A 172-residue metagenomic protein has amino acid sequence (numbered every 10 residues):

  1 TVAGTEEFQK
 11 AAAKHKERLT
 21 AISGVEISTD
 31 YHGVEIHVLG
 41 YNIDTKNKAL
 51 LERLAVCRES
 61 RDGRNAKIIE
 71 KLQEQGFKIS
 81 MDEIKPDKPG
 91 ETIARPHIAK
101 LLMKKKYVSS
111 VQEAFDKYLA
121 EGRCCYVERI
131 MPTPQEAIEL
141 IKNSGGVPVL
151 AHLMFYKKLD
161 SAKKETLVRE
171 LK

Functional and structural regions predicted by a protein language model:
T1-I93, K172: A metal-dependent hydrolase metal-coordination microenvironment
T1-V34, L119-E121, P132-E139, G145-K172: An N-terminally biased module of ancient metal coordination in phosphate/nucleic-acid-related enzymes
T45, I79, I93, S109 (+2 more regions): Short coil/turn linker and secondary-structure boundary residues
V56-S60, R129, L159, K163: Alpha-helix N-cap and loop-to-helix initiation/capping positions
I69-E70, A99, I138, V168: Short glycine-/small-residue-rich flexible loop motifs, especially phosphate/cofactor-binding loops
K88-L153: Conserved acidic, metal-coordinating active-site core of Asp-based, Mg2+-dependent phosphoryl-transfer enzymes
